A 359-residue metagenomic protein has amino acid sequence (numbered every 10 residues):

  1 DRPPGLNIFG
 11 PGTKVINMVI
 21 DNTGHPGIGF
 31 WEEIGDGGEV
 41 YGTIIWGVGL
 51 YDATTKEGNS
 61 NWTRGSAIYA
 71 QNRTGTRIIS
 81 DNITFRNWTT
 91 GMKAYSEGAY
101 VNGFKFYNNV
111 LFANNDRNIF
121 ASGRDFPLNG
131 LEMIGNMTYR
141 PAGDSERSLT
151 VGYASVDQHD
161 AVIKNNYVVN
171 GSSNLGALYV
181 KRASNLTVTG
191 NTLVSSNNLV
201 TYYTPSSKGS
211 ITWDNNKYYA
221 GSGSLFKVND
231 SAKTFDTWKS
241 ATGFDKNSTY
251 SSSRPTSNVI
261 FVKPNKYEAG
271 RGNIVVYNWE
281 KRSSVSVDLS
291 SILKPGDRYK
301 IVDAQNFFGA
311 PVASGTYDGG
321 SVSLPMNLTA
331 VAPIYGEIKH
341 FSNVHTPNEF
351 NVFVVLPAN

Functional and structural regions predicted by a protein language model:
D1-N7, T23-E33, A53-R73, R86-Y100 (+4 more regions): Extracellular beta-strand/beta-solenoid scaffold signature
P3, F9-P11, V15, E33-G35 (+16 more regions): Parallel beta-helix/beta-solenoid
T13, D21, H25-P26, E280-K281: Solvent-exposed loop/turn segments at secondary-structure junctions within structured extracellular/periplasmic domains
T13, P26, G38, R77 (+3 more regions): Glycine-centered loop/turn positions within well-structured domains that cap or flank conserved ligand/cofactor-binding
G49-L50: Flexible, glycine/small-residue-enriched loop-and-beta-strand segment within the central core of proteins
G58-A67, L131-M133, V156-K164, G171 (+1 more regions): Acidic, glycine- and Ser/Thr-rich low-complexity intrinsically disordered tracts in extracellular/secreted proteins
